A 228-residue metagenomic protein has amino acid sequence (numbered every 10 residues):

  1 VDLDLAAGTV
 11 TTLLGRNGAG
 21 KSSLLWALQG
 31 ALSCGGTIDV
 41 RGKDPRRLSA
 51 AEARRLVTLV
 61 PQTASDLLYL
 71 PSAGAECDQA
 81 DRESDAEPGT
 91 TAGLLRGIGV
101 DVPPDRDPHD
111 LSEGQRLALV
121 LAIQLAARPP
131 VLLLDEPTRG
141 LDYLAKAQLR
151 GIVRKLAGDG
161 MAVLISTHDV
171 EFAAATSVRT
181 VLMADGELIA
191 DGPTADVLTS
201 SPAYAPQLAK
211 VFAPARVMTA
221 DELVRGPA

Functional and structural regions predicted by a protein language model:
T37-E52: ABC ATPase NBD Q-loop/coupling interface
A86-P103: Conserved ABC ATPase "signature" region
D107, E136-P137: Walker B catalytic motif
T167-H168: H-loop/switch region of ABC-family ATPase nucleotide-binding domains
A173-A175: A short, surface-exposed alpha-helical micro-motif characterized by mixed small hydrophobic and charged/polar residues
E187-A209: Conserved beta-strand-loop-alpha-helix hinge in the C-terminal portion of ABC ATPase nucleotide-binding domains
Y204-A228: ABC ATPase nucleotide-binding domains
